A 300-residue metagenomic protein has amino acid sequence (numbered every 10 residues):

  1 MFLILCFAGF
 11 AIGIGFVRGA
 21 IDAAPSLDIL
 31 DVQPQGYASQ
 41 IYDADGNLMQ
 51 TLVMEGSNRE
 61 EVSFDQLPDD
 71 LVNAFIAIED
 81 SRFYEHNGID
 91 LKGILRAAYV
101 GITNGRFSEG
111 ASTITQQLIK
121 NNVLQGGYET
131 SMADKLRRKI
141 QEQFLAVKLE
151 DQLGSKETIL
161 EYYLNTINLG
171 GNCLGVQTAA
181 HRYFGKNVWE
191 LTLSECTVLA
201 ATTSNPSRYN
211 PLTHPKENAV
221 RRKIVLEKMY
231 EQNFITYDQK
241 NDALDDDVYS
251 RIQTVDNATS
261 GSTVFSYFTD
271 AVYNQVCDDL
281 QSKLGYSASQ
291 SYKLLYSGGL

Functional and structural regions predicted by a protein language model:
M1-Y42, R82: N-terminal type II signal-anchor transmembrane helix that functions as the membrane-insertion/stop-transfer segment
C6-G9, P68, F144, Q152-L153 (+2 more regions): Extended, non-catalytic substrate-recognition/exosite surfaces adjacent to catalytic cores, especially in enzymes
Q35-A38, Y42-T236: Peptidoglycan glycan-strand catalytic modules in the bacterial/periplasmic cell-wall system
